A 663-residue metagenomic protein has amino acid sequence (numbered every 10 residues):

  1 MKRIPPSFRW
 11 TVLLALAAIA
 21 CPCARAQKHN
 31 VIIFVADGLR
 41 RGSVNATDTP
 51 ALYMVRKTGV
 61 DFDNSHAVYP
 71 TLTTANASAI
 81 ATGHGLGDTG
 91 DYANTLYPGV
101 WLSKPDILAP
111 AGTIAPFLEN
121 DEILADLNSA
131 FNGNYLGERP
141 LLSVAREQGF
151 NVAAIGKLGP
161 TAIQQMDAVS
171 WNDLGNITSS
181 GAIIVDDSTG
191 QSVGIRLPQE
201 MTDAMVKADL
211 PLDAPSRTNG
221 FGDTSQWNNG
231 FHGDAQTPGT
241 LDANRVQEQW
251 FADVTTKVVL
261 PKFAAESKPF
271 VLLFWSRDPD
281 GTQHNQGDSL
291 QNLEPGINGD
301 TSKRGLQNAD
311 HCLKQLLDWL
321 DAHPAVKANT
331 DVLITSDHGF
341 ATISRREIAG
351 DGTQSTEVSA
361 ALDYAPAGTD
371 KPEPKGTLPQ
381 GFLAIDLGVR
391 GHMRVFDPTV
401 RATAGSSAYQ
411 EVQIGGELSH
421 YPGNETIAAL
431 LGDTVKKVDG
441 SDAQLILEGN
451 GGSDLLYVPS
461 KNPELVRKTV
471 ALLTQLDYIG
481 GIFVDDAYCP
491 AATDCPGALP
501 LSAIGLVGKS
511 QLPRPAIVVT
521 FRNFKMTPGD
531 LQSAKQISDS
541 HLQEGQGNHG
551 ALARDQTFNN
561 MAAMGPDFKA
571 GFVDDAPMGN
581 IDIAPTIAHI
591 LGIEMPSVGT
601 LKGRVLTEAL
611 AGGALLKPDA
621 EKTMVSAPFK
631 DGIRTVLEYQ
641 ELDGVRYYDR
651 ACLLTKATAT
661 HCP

Functional and structural regions predicted by a protein language model:
K28-R41, M54-R56, I80, A145 (+8 more regions): Beta-strand elements within well-structured catalytic alpha/beta cores of enzymes that handle phosphate/sulfate esters
G42-T95, N151-I155: Short, structured active-site-proximal loop/turn typified by the sulfatase FGly-forming signature C/S-X-P-X-R
P70-L72, N94-L118, I123-N128, A168 (+5 more regions): Secreted, luminal/periplasmic, and some membrane-associated catalytic domains that remodel anionic oxygen-ester
G85, D91-S289, L447-P459, L465 (+2 more regions): His/Asp/Glu-rich, glycine-adjacent segments that coordinate divalent cations and/or stabilize oxyanion chemistry on
L86-T89, V152-A153, V169-F221, L293-H311 (+2 more regions): Acidic, His- and aromatic-enriched active-site or binding-groove loops in soluble protein domains that engage sugars
L241-F274, P279-T330, E357, A361 (+4 more regions): A long, amphipathic alpha-helix that forms part of the scaffold/cap immediately adjacent to metal-dependent active
G480-I517, D575, G592-A627: Polar, surface-exposed loop/tail segments that function as active-site lids or cofactor/substrate-recognition elements
G612-P663: Acidic, Ser/Thr-rich low-complexity intrinsically disordered segments
